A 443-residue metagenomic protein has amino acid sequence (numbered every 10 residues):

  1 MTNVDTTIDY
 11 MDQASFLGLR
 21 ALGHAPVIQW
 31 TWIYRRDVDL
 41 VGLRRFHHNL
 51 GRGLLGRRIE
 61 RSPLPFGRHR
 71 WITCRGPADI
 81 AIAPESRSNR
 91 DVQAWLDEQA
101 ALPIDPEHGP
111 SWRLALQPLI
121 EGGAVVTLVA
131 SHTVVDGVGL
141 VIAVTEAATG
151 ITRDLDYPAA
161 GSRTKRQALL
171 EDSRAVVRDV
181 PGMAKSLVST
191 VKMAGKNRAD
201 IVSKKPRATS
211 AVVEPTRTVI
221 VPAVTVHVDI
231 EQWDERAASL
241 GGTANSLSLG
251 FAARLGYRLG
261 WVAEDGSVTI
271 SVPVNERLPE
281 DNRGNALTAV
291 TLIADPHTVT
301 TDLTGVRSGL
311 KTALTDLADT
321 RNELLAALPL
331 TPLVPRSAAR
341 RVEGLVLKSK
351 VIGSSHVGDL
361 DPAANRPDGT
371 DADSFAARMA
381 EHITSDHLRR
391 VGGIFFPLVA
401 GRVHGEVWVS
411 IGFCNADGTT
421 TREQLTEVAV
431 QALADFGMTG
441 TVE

Functional and structural regions predicted by a protein language model:
T2-G23: N-terminal alpha-helical "arm" segments
T6, W32-V41, R45-R52, I59-G392 (+4 more regions): Soluble acyl-CoA-dependent acyltransferase catalytic core bearing the H(X)4D motif
A21, V27, G266-S267: Long, Pro/Ser/Thr-rich low-complexity/intrinsically disordered regulatory tracts in eukaryotic proteins
L114-L116, P397-A400: Short amphipathic beta-strand and strand-loop transition segments with alternating hydrophobic
